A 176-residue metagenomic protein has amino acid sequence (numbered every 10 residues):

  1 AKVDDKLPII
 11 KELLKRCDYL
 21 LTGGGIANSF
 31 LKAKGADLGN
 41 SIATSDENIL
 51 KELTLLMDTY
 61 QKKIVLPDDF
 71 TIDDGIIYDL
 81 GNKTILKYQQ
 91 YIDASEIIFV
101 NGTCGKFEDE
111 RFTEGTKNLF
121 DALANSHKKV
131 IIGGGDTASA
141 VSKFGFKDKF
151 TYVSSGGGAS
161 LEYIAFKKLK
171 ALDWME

Functional and structural regions predicted by a protein language model:
A1-E176: Active-site loop-to-helix "anion-binding N-cap" substructures in soluble metabolic enzymes
